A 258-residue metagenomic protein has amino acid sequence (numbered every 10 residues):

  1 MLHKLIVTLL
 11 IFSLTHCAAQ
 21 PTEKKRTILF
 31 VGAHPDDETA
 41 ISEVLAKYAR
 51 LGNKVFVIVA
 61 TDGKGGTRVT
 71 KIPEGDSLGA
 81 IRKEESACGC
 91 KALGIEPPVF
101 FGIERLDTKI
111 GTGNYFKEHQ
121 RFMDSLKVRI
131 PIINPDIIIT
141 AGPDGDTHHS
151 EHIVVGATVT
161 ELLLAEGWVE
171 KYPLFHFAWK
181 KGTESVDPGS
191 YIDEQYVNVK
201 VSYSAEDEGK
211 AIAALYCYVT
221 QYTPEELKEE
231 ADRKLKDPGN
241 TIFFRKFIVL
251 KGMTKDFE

Functional and structural regions predicted by a protein language model:
L2, C17-V169: Active-site beta-strand->loop->alpha-helix modules in alpha/beta enzyme cores, enriched in Gly/His/Asp(Glu)
L2-H3, D237: Structural motif marking the loop-to-transmembrane transition
K4-S13: Sec-dependent N-terminal signal peptides
T8-L9, T39, A87, L250: Intrinsically disordered, low-complexity segments enriched in polar/charged small residues
F12, I133, L162, L215-V219: Alpha-helix boundary/capping residues
E166-E258: The feature marks non-catalytic terminal segments
